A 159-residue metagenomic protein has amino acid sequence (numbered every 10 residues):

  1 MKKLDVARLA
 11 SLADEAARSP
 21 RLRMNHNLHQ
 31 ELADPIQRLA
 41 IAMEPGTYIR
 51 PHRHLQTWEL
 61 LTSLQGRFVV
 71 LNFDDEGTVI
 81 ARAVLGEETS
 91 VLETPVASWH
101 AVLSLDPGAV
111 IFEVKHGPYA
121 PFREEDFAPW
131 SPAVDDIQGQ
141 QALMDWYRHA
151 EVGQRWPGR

Functional and structural regions predicted by a protein language model:
M1-I36, A81-L85, D136-R159: A short, N-terminal "cap"/entry segment at the start of jelly-roll beta-barrel domains of the cupin/DSBH fold
A40-A42, L60, V91-E93, E113: Conserved hydrophobic/aromatic beta-strand scaffold that supports enzyme active sites
A40-L55, L85: Conserved short histidine dyad/triad with adjacent acidic residue
Y48-R50, T57, T89-A101: Histidine-centered metal-chelating micro-motifs
R50, V70-N72, E113: Short hydrophobic/aromatic-rich beta-strand segments that constitute the beta-sheet cores of beta-sandwich/beta-barrel
Q56-D75: Glycine- and acidic-residue-biased ligand/ion/polar-headgroup-sensing regions
D74-A97: Short acidic-glycine-tyrosine-enriched beta hairpin
T78, A101-R159: Double-stranded beta-helix
